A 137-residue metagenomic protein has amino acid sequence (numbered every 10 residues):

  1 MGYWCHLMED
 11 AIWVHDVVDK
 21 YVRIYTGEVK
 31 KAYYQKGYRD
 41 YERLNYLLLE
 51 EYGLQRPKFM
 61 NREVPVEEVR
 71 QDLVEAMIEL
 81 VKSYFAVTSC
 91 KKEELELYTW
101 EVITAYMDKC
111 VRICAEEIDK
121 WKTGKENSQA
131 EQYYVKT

Functional and structural regions predicted by a protein language model:
M1-T137: N-terminal leader/auxiliary helical segments
